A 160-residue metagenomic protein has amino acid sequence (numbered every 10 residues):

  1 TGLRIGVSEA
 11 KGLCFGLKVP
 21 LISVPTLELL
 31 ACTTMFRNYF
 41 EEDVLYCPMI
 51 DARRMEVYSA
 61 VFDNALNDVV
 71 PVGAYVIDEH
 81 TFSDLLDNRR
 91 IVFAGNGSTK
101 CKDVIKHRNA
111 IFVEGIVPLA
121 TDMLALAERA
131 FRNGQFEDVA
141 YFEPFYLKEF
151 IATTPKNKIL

Functional and structural regions predicted by a protein language model:
T1, R90-V92, R129: Short, flexible coil/turn micro-motifs enriched in small/turn-prone residues
T1-L21, T26: DPxDG-like acidic metal-binding loop motif
T1-L3, Y46, Y58, V72-G73 (+2 more regions): Glycine-rich, flexible loop/turn motifs
R4, A10, F93-G95, R132: Short glycine/serine/threonine-biased micro-segments
S8, G12, L29, D122-L126: Short amphipathic alpha-helical face segments that pack within enzyme cores and frequently flank/anchor catalytic
F15, M35-F36, A125-R129: Short glycine/serine- and small hydrophobic-enriched flexible loop segments
P20-P118, Y146, I151-A152, K156: Surface "functional belts" at beta-alpha junctions
V113-L160: Acyltransferase
